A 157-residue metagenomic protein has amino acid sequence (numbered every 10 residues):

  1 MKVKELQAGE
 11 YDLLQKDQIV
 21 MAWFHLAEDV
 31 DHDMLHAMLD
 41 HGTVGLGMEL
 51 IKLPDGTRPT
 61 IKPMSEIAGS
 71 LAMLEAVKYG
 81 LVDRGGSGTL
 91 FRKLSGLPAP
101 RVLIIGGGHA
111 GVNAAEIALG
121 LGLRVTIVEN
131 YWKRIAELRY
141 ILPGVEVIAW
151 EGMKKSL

Functional and structural regions predicted by a protein language model:
M1-A8, I148-E151: Glycine-rich, highly charged phosphate/nucleotide-binding loops
G9-P100: Glycine/serine-rich phosphate-binding loop and adjoining beta1-alpha1 elements at the start of nucleotide-handling
G85-L157: Glycine-rich phosphate/diphosphate-binding loop of Rossmann-like nucleotide-binding domains
